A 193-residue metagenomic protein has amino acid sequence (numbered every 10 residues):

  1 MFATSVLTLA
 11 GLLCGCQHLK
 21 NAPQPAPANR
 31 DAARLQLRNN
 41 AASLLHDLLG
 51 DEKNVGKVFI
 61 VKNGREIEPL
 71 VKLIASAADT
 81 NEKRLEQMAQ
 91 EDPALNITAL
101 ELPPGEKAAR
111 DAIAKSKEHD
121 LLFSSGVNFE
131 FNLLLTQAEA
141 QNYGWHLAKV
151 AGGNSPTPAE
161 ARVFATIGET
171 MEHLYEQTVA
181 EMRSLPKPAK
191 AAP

Functional and structural regions predicted by a protein language model:
M1-C16: Sec-dependent bacterial lipoprotein signal peptides
C16-P193: His/Met- and acidic-residue-enriched segments that coordinate or traffic transition-metal cofactors and support
